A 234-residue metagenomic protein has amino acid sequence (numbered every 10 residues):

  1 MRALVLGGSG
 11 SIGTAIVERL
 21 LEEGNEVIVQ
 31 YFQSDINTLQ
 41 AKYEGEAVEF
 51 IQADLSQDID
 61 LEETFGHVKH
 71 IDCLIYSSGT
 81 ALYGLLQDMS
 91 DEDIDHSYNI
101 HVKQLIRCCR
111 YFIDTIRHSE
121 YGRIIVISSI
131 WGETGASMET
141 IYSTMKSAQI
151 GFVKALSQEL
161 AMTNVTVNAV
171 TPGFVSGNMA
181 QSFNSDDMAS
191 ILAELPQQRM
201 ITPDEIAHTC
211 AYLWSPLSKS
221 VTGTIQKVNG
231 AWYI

Functional and structural regions predicted by a protein language model:
S9, V17: N-terminal Rossmann NAD(P)H-binding glycine-rich loop of SDR-like oxidoreductase domains
T80, Q87-R107, I125, Q149: Catalytic Tyr-X3-Lys loop
Q87, T134-T140, Q198, P216: Active-site loop immediately N-terminal to the catalytic Tyr-X3-Lys motif of short-chain dehydrogenase/reductase
C109, M145, V153: Active-site helix of classical SDR
D114, Q158-M162, K219: Alpha-helical segment proximal to the catalytic Tyr-Lys
Y121, R199-V228, Y233: C-terminal substrate-recognition "lid" of short-chain dehydrogenase/reductases
S129: Residue(s) in the substrate-gating loop at a strand-loop-helix junction that position the organic substrate next
V167, T171-S182: Short, flexible catalytic-loop segment of classical short-chain dehydrogenase/reductase
